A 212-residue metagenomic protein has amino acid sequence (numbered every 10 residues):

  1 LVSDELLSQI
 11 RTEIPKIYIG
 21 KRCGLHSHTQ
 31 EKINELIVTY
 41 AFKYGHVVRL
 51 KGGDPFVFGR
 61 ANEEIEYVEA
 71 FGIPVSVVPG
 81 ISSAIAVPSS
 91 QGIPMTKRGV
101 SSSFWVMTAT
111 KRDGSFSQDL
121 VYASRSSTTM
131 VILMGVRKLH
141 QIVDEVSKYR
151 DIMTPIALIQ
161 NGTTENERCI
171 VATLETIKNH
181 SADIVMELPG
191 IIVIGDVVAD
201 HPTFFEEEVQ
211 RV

Functional and structural regions predicted by a protein language model:
L1-S3, I19-S27, I81-S83, S103 (+2 more regions): Short, acidic/turn-prone active-site loops that include or flank metal/cofactor- and phosphate-binding residues
L1-V78, T176-N179, G190: Class I S-adenosyl-L-methionine
E5-L6, G59, I85-A86, Q141-I142: Phosphate- and divalent-cation-binding pockets in alpha/beta enzyme and binding domains that engage nucleotide-derived
E5-L7, I37, P94-T96, D119-Y122 (+2 more regions): Short, flexible, glycine/charge-rich loop motifs used to bind or transfer phosphoryl groups or to couple energy/partner
I14-G20, G72-S76, M95-S102, D151-L158: Short hydrophobic/aromatic-enriched beta-strand-loop microsegments
K32, F42-V48, R60, S103 (+1 more regions): A contiguous loop/helix-start segment that scaffolds small-molecule binding in enzyme catalytic cores
G52-S126, R168-V171: Class I SAM-dependent methyltransferase SAM-binding "motif I" and its flanking Rossmann-like core
